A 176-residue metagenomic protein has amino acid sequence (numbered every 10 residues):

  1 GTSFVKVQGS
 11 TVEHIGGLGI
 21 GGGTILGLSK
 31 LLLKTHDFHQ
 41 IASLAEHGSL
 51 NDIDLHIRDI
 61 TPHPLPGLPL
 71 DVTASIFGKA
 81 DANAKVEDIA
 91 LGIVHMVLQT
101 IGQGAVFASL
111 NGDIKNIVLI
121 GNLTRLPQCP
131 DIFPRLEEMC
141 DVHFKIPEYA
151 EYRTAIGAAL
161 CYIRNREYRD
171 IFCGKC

Functional and structural regions predicted by a protein language model:
G1-Q8: Short beta-strand scaffold segments in enzyme catalytic cores
Q8-E13, L33-T35, P134-C140, N165-D170: A glycine- and small-aliphatic-rich helix-loop capping segment at beta-alpha/alpha-beta transitions that lines
G9-P62: Glycine-rich phosphate-binding loop plus the immediately following alpha-helix
G17, A90, V94, N122 (+1 more regions): Glycine- and other small-residue-rich loops at beta-strand/loop junctions that grip anionic moieties
T24-K30, D37, V142-C176: Glycine-rich phosphate-binding/hydrolytic loop that grips phosphoryl groups
G27-L31, Q40, T100, G104-F107 (+2 more regions): Alpha-helical scaffold segments in soluble metabolic enzymes
P66-N116: Adenine-nucleotide phosphate-binding core of ATP-dependent small-molecule kinases
F107-L110, I114-L136, A150-E151: Glycine-rich phosphate-binding loops at beta-strand->alpha-helix junctions
